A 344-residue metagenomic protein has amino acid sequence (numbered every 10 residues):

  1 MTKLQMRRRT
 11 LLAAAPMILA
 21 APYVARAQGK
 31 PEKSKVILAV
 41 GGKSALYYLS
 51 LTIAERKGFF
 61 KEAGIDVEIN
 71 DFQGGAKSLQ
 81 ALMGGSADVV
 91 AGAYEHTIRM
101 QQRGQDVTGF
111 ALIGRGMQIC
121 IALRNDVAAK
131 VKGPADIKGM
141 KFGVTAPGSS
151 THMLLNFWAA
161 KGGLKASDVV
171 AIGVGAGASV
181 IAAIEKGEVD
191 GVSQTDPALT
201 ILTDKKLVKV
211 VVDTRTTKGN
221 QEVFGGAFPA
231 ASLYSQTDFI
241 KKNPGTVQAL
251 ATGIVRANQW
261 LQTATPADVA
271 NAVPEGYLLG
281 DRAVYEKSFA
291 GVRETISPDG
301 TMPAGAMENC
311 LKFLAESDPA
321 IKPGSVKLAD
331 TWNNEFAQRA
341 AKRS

Functional and structural regions predicted by a protein language model:
M1-M6: Secretory targeting signals
T10-A27: N-terminal export signals
Q28-A176, K186-D196, L207, V211-V212 (+1 more regions): Short, glycine-/small- and polar/acidic-enriched structural segments that line small-molecule recognition paths
Y48, L79, Y94, P134 (+9 more regions): Extracytoplasmic/secreted envelope proteins and their assembly/folding machinery, especially bacterial periplasmic
E62, G133, T216-G226, R293-P303: Short, solvent-exposed loop/beta-turn-alpha elements that line the ligand-binding surface or hinge of extracytoplasmic
S179-A182, K186-P274: Pocket-lining segment of extracytoplasmic ligand-binding domains
I240-I321: Secondary-structure end/capping motifs
L311-S344: Conserved C-terminal helix/tail region of periplasmic/extracytoplasmic solute-binding proteins
